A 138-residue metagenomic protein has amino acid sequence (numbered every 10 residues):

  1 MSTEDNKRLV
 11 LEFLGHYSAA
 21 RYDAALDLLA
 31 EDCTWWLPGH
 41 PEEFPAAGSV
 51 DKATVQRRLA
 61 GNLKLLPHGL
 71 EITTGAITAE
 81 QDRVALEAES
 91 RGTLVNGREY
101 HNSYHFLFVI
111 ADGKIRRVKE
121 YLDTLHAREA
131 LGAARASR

Functional and structural regions predicted by a protein language model:
M1-E31, A133-R138: Short, low-complexity N-terminal intrinsically disordered segments enriched in polar/charged residues
S2-D5, A60-R138: A beta-strand edge to alpha-helix "cap/lid" segment located at domain peripheries
V10-F13, A25-L26, C33, V55 (+3 more regions): Hydrophobic pocket/interface hotspot
Y22-A25, E43-F44, D112, E129-A130: Amphipathic alpha-helical interaction segments
E31-Q81: A solvent-exposed, acidic/Ser-Thr-rich amphipathic alpha-helical stretch
